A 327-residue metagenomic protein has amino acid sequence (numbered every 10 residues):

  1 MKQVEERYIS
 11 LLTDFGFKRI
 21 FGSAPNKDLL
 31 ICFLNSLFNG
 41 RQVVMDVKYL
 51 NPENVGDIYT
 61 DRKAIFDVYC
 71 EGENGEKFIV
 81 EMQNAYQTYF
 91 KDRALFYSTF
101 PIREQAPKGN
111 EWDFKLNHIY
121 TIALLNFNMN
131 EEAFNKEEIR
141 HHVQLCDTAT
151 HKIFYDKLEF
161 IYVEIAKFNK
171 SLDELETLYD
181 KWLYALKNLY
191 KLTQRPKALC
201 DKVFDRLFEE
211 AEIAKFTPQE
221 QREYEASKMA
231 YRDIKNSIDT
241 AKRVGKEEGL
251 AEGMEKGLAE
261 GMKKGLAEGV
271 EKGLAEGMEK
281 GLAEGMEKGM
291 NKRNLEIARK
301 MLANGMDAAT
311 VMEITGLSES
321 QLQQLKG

Functional and structural regions predicted by a protein language model:
M1-Q221: Conserved single-residue anchors adjacent to enzymatic active/cofactor-binding motifs
K2-E6, F78-Q83, D173, D180-G327: Short, charged alpha-helical interaction segments and adjacent helix-coil junctions
